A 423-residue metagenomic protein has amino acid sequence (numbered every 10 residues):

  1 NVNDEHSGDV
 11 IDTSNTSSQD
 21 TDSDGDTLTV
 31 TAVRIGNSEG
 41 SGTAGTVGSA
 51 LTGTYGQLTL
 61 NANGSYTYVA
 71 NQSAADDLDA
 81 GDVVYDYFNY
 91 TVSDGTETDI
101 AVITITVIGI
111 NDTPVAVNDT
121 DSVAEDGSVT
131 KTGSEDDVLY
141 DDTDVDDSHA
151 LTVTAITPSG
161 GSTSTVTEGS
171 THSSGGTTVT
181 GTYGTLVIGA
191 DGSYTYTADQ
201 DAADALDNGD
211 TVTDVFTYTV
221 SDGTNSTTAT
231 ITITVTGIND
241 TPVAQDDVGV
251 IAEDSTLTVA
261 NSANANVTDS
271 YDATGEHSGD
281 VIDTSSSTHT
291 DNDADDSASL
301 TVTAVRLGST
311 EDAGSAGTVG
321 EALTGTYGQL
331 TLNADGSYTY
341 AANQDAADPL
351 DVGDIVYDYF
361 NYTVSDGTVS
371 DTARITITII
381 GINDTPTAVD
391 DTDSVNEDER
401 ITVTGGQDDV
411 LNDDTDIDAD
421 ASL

Functional and structural regions predicted by a protein language model:
N1-L51, V115-V179, V243-L323, T387-L423: Extracellular ectodomain surface segments
T43-G109, S170-G237, G314-I382, R400: Acidic, turn/loop-rich segments in luminal/extracellular domains of secretory-pathway and cell-surface proteins
I110-P114, I238-V243, I382-T387: Proline/serine/threonine-rich low-complexity linkers at boundaries of modular beta-sandwich domains
